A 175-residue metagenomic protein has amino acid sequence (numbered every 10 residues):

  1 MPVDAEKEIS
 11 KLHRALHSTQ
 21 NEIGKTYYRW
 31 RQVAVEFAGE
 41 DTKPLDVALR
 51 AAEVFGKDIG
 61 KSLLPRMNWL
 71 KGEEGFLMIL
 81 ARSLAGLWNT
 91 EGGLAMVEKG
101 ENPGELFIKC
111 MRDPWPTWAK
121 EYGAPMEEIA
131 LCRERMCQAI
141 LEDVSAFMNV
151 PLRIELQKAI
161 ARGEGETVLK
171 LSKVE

Functional and structural regions predicted by a protein language model:
M1-F107, R112-P114, K120-R135, A146-F147 (+2 more regions): N-terminal accessory segment detector
Q138-L141: Mixed-charge, glycine-accented linear interaction segment located at domain edges/termini
